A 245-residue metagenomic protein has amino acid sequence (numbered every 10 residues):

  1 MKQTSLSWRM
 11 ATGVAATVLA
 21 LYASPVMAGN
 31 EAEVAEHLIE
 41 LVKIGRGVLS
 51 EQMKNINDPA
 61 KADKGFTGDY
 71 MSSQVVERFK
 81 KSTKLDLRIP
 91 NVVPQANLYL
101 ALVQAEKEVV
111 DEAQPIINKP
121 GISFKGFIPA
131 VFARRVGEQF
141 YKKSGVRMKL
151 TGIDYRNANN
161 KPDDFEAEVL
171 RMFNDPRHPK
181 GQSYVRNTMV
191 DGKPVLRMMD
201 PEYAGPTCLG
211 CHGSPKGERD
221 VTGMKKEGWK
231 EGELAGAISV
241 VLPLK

Functional and structural regions predicted by a protein language model:
M1-K2, T222: Intrinsically disordered, low-complexity regions enriched in Ser/Pro/Gly/Gln/His and often acidic
K2-V14: Bacterial N-terminal signal peptides that target proteins for export
T4-S5, M199, S214: Compositionally biased, intrinsically disordered low-complexity segments enriched in polar/proline residues
A15-A16, V26: Cleavable N-terminal signal peptides
M27-Y203, G217-K245: Extracytoplasmic c-type cytochrome modules immediately beyond a signal peptide or single-pass transmembrane anchor
A204-K216: The canonical Cys-X-X-Cys-His
